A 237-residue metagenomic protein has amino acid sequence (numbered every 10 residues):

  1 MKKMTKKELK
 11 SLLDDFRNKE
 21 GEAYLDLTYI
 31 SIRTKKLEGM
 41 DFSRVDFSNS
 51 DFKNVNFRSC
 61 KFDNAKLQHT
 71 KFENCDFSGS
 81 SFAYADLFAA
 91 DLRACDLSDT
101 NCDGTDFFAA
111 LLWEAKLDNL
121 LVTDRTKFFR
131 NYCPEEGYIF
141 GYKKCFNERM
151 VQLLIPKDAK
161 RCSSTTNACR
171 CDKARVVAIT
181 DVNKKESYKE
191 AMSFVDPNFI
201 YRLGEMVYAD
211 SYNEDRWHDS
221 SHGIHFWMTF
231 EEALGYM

Functional and structural regions predicted by a protein language model:
K2-N147, R161: Tandem repeat scaffolds
M40, T165-T166, M237: Short, glycine/acidic-enriched capping/hinge loops at junctions between secondary-structure elements
D118-D124, S193-V195, T229: A generic short-segment signal for beta-strand/edge and adjacent turn/coil regions
P134-G223: Non-catalytic interaction/regulatory modules that flank or connect domains
R216-M237: Extended catalytic/binding region for NAD+/ADP-ribose chemistry, centered on the ART fold
